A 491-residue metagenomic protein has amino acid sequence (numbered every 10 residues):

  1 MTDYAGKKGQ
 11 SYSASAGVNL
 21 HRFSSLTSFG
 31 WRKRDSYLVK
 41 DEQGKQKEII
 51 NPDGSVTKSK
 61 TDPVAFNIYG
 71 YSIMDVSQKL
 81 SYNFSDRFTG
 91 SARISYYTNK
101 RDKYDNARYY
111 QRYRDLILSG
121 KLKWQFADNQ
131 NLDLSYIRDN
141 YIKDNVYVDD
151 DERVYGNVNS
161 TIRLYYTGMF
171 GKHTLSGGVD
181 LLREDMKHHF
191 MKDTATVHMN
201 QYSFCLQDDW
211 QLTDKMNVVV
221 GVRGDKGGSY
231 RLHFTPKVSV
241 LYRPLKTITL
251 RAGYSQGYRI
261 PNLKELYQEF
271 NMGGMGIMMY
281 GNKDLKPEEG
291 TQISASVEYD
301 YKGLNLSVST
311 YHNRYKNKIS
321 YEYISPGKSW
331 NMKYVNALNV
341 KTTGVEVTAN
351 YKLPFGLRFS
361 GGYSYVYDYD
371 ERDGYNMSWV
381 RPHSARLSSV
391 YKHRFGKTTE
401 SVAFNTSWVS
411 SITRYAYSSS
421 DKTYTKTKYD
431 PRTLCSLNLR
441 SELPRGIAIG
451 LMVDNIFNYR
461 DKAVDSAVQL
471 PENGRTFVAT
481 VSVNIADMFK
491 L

Functional and structural regions predicted by a protein language model:
M1-Y4, T27-K33, A92-Y96, L134-R138 (+10 more regions): Transmembrane beta-barrel strands of outer-membrane/channel proteins
D3, K7, S11, S15-Y113: Periplasmic-side early beta-strands and strand-to-turn transitions of outer-membrane beta-barrels
R22-L26, R87-G90, K100, D128-L134 (+8 more regions): Repeated loop/turn-to-beta-strand initiation elements of outer-membrane beta-barrel proteins
R34-K40, K316, W408-Y417, L439-L491: C-terminal beta-signal and adjacent terminal beta-strands/loops of Gram-negative outer-membrane beta-barrel proteins
S81-T98, Y113-K237, L241-R243, Y299 (+1 more regions): Face-selective signature of the C-terminal outer-membrane beta-barrel domain
N140-I142, G228-H233, Y242, T247-I293 (+4 more regions): Surface-exposed extracellular loop regions of Gram-negative outer-membrane beta-barrel proteins, predominantly
T161-R163, V197, S203-C205, N282 (+5 more regions): Outer membrane beta-barrel strand-and-loop segments of large Gram-negative receptors, especially TonB-dependent
Q211-K215, Y311-R314, Y334-Y417, F457: Gram-negative outer-membrane beta-barrel transporters
